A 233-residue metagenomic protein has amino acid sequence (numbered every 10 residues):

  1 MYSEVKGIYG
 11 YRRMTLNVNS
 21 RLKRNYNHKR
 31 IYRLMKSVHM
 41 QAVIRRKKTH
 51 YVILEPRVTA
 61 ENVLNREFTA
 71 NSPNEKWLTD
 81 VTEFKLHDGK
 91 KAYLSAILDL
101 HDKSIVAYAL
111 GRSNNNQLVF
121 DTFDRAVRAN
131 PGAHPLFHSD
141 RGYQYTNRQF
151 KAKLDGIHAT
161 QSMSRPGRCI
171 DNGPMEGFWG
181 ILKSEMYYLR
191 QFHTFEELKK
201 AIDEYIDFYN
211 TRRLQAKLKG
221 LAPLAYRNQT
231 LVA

Functional and structural regions predicted by a protein language model:
M1-S72, R168, A222-T230: Basic, flexible linker segments flanking DNA-binding modules in nucleic acid-interacting mobile-element proteins
G7-Y11, N27, A60, N74 (+7 more regions): Hydrophobic (often cysteine-bearing) scaffold residues that line and stabilize catalytic clefts of nucleotide/cofactor
M14, I31, M35, L64 (+12 more regions): Mobile genetic element proteins and their domesticated derivatives, centered on retroelements and DNA transposons
I53-E55, S139-R141, N147-F150, M163-K183 (+2 more regions): RNase H-like two-metal-ion nuclease catalytic core shared by retroviral integrases and related mobile-element nucleases
R66, A70-V106, R112-S113: An active-site-proximal beta-strand-loop segment
K90, A109-N130: Active-site beta-loop-alpha junctions of metal-dependent nucleic acid enzymes, especially the RNase H-like/DDE
D102-Y108, Q161-S164, Y188-L189: Short small-residue beta-strand/loop micro-motif enriched in glycine and branched aliphatics
D155-A159, I181-A233: C-terminal domain-tail junction helix/linker
